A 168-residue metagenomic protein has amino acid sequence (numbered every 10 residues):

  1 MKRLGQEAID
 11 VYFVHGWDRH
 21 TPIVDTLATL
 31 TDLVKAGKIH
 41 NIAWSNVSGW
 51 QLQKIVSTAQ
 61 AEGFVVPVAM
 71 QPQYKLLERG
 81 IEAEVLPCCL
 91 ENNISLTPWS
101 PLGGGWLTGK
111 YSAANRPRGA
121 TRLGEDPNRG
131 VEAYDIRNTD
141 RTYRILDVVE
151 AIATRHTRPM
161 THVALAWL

Functional and structural regions predicted by a protein language model:
M1-E7, G37, H156: A short, glycine-centered helix-capping/turn motif at helix boundaries that positions DNA-contacting or catalytic
K2-P22: Active-site groove signature of glycoside hydrolases
T21-L168: Beta/alpha (TIM)-barrel catalytic core signal, keyed to glycine-rich beta->alpha loops juxtaposed to Asp/Glu that bind
